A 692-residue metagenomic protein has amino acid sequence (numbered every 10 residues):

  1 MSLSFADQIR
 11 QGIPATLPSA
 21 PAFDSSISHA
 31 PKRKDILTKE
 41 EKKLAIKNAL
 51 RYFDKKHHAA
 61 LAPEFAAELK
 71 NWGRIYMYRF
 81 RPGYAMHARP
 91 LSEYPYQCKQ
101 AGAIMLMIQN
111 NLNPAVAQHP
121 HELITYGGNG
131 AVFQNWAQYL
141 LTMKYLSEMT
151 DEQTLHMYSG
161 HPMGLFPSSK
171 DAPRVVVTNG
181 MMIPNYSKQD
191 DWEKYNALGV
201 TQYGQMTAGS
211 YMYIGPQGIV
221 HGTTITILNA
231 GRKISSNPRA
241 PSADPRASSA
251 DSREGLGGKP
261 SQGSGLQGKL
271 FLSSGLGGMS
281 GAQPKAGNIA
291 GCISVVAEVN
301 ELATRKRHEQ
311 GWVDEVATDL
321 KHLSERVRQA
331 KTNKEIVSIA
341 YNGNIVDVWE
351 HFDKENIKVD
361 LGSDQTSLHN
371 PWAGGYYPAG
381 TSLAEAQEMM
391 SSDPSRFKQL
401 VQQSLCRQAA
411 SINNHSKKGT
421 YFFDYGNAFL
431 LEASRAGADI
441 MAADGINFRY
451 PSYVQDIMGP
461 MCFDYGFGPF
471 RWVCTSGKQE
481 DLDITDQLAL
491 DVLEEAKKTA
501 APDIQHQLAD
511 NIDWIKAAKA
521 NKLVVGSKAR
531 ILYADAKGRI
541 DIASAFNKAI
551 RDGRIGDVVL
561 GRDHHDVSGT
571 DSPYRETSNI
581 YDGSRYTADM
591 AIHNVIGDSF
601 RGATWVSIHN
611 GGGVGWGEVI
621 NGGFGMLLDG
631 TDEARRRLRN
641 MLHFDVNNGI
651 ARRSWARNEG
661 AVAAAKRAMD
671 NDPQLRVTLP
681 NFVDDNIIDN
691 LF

Functional and structural regions predicted by a protein language model:
M1-N196, G204-G209, P394-A545, A549-G561 (+3 more regions): Long, compositionally biased, glycine/small-hydrophobic-enriched stretches that function as flexible linkers, tethers
Q205-Y211, G215-I225, G263-L270, L276-T332 (+5 more regions): Catalytic or ion-translocation cores adjacent to nucleophile or general acid/base/metal-coordination motifs in diverse
L228-K233: Fold-level signal for large, globular catalytic cores of enzyme and receptor domains
P260: Cationic, low-complexity basic patches in intrinsically disordered or flexible, solvent-exposed regions
E301, G343-V346, Q365-N370, G426-E432 (+2 more regions): Glycine-rich beta-alpha junction loops
S338-T366, N370-A373: Active-site/ligand-binding-proximal alpha/beta "capping" segment
R562-H593: Small-residue-enriched alpha-helical segments and adjacent helix-cap loops that form tight helix-helix packing
